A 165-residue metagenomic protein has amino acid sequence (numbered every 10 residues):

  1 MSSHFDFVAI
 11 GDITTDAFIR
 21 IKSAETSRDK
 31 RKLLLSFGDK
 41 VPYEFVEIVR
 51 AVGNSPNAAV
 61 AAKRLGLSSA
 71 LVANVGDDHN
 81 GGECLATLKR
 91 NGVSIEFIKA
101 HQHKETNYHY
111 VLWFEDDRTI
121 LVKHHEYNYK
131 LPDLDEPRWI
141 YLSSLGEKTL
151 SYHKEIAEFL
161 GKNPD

Functional and structural regions predicted by a protein language model:
M1-R28, E47, A86-A100, L112-D165: Ribokinase/PfkB-type carbohydrate-kinase core domain
M1-V72, G82: Glycine-rich phosphate/adenosyl-contacting loop at the front of the ribokinase-like
R50, V75-G76, K148: Residues that cap or flank secondary-structure elements
V52, A70-N74, A100, L142-S143: Active-site-adjacent beta-strand anchor residues
N54-N57, E105-T106, L150-Y152: Short glycine/serine/threonine-rich phosphate/pyrophosphate-binding segments that cradle anionic phosphate groups
A70-D77, G81-R90: Short, electropositive alpha-helical surface patch
A73-D77, E96-E105: Beta-strand->loop->alpha-helix junctions that form or flank phosphate-binding loops in nucleotide-handling enzymes
H109: Conserved beta-strand and immediately adjacent loop positions that scaffold enzyme active sites
